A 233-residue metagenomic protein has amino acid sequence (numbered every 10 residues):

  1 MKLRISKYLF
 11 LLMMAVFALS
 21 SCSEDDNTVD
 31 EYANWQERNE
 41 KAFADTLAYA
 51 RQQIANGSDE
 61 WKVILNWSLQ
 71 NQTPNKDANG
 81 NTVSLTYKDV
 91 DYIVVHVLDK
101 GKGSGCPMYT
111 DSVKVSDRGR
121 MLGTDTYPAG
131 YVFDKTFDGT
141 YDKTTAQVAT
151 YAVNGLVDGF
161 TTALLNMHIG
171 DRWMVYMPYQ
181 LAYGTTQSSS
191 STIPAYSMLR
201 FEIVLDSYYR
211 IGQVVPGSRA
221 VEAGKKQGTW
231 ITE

Functional and structural regions predicted by a protein language model:
K2-Y8, C22-E233: Cross-family detector of peptidyl-prolyl cis-trans isomerase
L12-V16: Alpha-helical transmembrane segments
F17-S21: C-terminal motif of bacterial Sec signal peptides marking the signal peptidase cleavage site
